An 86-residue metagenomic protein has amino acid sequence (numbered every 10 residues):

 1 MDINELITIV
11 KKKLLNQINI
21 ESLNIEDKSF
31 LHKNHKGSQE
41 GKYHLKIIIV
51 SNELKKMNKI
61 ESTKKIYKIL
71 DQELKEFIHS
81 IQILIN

Functional and structural regions predicted by a protein language model:
M1-N86: N-terminal, polar/charged subdomain of small-to-medium soluble alpha/beta proteins
